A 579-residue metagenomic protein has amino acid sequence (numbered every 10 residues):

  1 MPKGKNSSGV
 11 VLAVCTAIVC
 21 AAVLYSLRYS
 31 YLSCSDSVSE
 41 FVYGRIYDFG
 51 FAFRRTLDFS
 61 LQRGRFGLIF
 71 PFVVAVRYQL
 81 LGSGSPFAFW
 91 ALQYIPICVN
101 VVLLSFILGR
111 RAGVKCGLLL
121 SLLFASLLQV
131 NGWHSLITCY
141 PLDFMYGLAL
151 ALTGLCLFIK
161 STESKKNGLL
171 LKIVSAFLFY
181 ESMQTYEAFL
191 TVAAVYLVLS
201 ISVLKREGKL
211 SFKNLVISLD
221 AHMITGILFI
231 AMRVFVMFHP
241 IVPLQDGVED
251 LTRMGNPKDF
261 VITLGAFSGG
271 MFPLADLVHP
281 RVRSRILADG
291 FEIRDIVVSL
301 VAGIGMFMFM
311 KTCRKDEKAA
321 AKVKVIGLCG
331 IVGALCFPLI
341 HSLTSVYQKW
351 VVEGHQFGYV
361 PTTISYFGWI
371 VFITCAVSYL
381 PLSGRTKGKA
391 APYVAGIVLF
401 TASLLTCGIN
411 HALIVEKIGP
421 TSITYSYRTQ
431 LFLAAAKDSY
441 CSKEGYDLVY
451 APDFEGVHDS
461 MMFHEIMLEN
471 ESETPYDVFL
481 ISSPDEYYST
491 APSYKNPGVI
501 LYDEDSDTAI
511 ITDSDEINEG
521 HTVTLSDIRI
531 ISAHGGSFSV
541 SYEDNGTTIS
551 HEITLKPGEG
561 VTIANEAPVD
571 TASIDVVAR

Functional and structural regions predicted by a protein language model:
P2-K3, L103-L120, T138-P141, I159-S164 (+1 more regions): Transmembrane alpha-helical segments of multipass membrane enzymes and assembly factors that act on membrane-embedded
K3-G117, S211, L219, V236-K324 (+2 more regions): Intrinsically disordered, polar/acidic, low-complexity terminal segments
R28, R77-L81, L127-I137, K205 (+4 more regions): Juxtamembrane "helix-exit" motif on the non-cytosolic side of transmembrane helices
G67, C116-K160, Q184-F189, A334-A376: Membrane-interface micro-motifs in multi-pass membrane enzymes
V102-F106, T153-K160, Y196-I201, G226 (+3 more regions): Transmembrane alpha-helices and membrane-interface helical segments of multi-pass integral membrane enzymes
A151-L171, R206: Membrane-interface transmembrane helices that cradle and orient dolichyl/undecaprenyl
L169-E187, V192-A193: Membrane-interface alpha helices of multi-pass inner-membrane proteins
T191-I227, A231, F235: Perimembrane helix-loop-helix junctions
